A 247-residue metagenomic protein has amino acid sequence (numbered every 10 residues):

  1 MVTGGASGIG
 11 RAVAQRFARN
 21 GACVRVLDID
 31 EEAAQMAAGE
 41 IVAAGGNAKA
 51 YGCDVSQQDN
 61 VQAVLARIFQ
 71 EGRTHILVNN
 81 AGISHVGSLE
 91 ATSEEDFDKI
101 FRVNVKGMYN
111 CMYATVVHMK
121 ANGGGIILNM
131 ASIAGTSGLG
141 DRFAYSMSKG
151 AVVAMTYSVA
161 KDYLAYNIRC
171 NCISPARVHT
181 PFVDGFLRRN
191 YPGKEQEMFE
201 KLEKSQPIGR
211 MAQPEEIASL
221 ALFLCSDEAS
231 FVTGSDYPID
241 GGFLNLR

Functional and structural regions predicted by a protein language model:
M1-R25: Canonical Rossmann dinucleotide-binding motif of NAD(H)/NADP(H)-dependent dehydrogenases/reductases, specifically
S88-L89, S93-F101, L202: Substrate-binding pocket helix/loop in short-chain dehydrogenase/reductase
M112, S148, T156: Active-site helix of classical SDR
V117, K161-A165, S230: Alpha-helical segment proximal to the catalytic Tyr-Lys
S132: Residue(s) in the substrate-gating loop at a strand-loop-helix junction that position the organic substrate next
S137, L222, T233-R247: Short C-terminal tail/terminal secondary-structure segment of NAD(P)H-dependent dehydrogenase/reductase domains
C172, T180, Q196-E228, V232 (+1 more regions): C-terminal helical subdomain
